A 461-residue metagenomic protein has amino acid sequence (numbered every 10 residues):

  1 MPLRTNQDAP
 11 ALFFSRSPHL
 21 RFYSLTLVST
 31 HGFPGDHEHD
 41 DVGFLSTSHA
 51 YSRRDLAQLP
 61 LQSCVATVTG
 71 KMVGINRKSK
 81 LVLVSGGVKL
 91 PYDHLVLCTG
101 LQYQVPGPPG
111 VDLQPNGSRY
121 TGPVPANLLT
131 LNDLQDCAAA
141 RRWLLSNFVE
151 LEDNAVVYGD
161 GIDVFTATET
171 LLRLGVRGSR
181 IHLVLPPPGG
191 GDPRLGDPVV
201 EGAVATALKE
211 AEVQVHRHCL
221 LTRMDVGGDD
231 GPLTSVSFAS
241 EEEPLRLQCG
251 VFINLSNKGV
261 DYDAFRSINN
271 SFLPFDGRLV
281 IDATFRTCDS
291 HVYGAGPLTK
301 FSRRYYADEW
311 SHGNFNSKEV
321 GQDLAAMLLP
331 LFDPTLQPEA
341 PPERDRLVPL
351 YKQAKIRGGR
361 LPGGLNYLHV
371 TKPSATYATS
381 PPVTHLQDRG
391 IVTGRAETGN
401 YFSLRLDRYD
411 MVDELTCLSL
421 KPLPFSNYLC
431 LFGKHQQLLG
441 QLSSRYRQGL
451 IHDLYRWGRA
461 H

Functional and structural regions predicted by a protein language model:
M1-T69, Q114-N116, S146, L151 (+1 more regions): Beta1-alpha1 glycine-rich phosphate/pyrophosphate-binding loop at the start of Rossmann-like nucleotide-binding domains
S15, G159, L185, S256 (+2 more regions): Short beta-strand/turn micro-motifs composed of small residues that flank or help shape donor/cofactor-binding pockets
H49-Y51, L59-I75, L172-D282: A Rossmann-like FAD-binding core segment of flavoenzymes
L61-N154, A239-E242, L255: FAD-binding core/adjacent interface of flavoenzyme oxidoreductases
Y92, C98-G100, V105-G107, R217-C219 (+4 more regions): Short, well-ordered coil/turn residues at beta-beta hairpins and beta-strand->alpha-helix junctions within
P115-N116, G122-V149, E243-K318, Q322-D323 (+2 more regions): FAD-site-proximal beta/loop scaffold in flavoenzymes
L298-S426: Mid-to-C-terminal Rossmann-like scaffold of FAD/NAD(P)H-dependent oxidoreductases
P422-Y446: A short, polar/charged loop-to-alpha-helix boundary motif
